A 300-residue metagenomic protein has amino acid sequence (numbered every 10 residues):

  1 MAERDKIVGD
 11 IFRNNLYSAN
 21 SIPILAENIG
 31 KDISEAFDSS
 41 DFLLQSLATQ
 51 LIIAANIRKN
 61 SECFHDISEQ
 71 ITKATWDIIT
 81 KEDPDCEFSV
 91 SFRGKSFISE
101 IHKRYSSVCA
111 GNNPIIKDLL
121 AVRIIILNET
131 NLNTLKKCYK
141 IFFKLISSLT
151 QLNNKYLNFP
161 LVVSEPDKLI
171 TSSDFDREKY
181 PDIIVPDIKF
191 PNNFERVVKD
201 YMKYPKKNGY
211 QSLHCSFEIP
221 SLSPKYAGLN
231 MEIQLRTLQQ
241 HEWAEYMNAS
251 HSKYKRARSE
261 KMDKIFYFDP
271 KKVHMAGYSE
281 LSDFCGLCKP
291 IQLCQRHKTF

Functional and structural regions predicted by a protein language model:
A2-L119, I126-K140, Q292-Q295, T299-F300: Charge-rich, low-complexity segments
S107-T299: Long beta-strand-rich cores associated with HINT superfamily self-processing modules
